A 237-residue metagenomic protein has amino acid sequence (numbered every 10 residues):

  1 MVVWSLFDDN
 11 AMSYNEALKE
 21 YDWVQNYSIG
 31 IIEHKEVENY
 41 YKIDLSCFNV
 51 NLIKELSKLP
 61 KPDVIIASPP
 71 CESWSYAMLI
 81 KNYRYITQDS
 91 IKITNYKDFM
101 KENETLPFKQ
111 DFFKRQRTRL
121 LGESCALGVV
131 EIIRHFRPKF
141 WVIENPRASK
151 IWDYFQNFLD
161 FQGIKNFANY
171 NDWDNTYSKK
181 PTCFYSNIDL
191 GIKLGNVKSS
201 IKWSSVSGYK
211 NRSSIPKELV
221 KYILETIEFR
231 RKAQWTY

Functional and structural regions predicted by a protein language model:
M1-S75: SAM cofactor-binding core of SAM-dependent methyltransferases, primarily the Rossmann-like beta-alpha-beta module
L6-F7, I43-P62, S73-Y237: Class I S-adenosyl-L-methionine
